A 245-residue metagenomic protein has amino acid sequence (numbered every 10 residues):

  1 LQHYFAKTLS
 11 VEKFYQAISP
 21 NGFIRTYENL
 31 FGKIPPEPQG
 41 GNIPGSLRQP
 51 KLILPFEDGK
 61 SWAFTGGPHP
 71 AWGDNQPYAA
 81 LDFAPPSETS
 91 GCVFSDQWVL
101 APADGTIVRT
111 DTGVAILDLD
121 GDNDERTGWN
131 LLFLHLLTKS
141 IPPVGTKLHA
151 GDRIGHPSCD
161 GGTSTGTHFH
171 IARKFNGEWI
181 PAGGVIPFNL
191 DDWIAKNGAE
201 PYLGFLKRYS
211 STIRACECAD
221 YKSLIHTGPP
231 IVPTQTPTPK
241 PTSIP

Functional and structural regions predicted by a protein language model:
L1-R48, L224, G228-P233, P237-I244: Cell-wall glycan-active module
P35-H69: N-terminal module-boundary/linker segments of secreted carbohydrate-active enzymes
G41, P50-L52, V93, P143-H149 (+2 more regions): Acidic, glycine-rich catalytic/binding loops that coordinate metals and/or anionic ligands
P44-S46, W62-A101: Short glycine/threonine/proline-enriched tight-turn/helix- or strand-capping micro-motif at secondary-structure
L47-K51, E57-G59, Q76-A80, P102 (+3 more regions): Extracytoplasmic
F64, A101, G105-I107, G145-P157: A structural signal for short beta-strand/turn segments enriched in small hydrophobics and glycine
F94-V144, G166-H170: Zn2+-dependent peptidoglycan hydrolase active-site motif and core
A115, L148-T163, I171: Short hydrophobic beta/alpha edge segments that flank linear recognition/processing sites
